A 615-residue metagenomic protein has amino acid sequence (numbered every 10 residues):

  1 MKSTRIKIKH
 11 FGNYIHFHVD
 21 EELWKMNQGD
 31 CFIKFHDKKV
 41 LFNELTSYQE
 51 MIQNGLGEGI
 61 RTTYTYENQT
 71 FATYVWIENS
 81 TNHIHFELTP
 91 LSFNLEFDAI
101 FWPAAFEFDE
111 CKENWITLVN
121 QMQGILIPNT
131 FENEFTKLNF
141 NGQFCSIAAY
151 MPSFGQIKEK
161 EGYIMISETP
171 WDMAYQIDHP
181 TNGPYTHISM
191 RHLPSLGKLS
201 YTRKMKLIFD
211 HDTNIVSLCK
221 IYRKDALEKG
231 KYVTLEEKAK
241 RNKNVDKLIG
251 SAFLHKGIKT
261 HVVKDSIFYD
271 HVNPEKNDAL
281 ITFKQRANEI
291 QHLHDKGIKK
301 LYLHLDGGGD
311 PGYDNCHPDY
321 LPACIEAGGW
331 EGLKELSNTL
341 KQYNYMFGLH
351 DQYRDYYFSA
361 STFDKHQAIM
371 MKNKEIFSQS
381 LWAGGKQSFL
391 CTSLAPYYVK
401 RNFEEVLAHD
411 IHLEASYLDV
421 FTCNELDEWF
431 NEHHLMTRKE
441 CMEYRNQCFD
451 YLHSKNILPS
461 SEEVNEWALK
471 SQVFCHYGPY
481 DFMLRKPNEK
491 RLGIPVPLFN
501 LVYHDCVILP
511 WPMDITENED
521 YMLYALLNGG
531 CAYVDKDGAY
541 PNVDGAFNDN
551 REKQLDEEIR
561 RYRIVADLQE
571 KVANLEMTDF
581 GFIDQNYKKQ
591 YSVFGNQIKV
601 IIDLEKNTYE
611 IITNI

Functional and structural regions predicted by a protein language model:
M1-Y302, G308, I325-A327, T339 (+2 more regions): Carbohydrate-recognition beta-sandwich/jelly-roll modules in extracellular/periplasmic carbohydrate-active proteins
G12-F17, I157-E159, T169-M173, I177-V216 (+6 more regions): Active-site-proximal substrate-binding groove within the catalytic cores of carbohydrate-active enzymes
E78-I84, A105-F108, L321-C324, H366-M370 (+2 more regions): Short, low-complexity, polar/charged sequence segments that are solvent-exposed and flexible
E96-D98, E110, Y313, Y357-S359 (+2 more regions): Short acidic, gly/pro-rich beta-turn/loop elements at beta-sheet edges and active-site/ligand-binding grooves
I116-M122, T130-N133, L333-L336, Q379-L381 (+2 more regions): Short C-terminal domain-edge/linker segments immediately following a structured domain
M122, R354, E466: Residue-level detector of flexible, active-site-proximal loop/helix-junction positions within diverse enzyme catalytic
D246-K400, I411-S416, T422-H434: Aromatic-lined carbohydrate-binding/catalytic grooves of carbohydrate-active enzymes
